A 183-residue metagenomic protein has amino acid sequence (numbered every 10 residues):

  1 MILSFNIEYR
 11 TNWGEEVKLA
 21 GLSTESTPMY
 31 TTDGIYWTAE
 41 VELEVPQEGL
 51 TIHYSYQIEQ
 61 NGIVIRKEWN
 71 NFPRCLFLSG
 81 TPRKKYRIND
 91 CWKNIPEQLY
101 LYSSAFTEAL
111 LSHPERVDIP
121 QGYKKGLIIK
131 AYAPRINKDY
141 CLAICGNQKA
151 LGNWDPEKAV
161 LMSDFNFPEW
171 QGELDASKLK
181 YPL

Functional and structural regions predicted by a protein language model:
M1-T11, N94-I136: Basic K/R-rich, polyanion-interacting modules in nucleoproteins and related proteins
I2, E8-T51, E59-G80, R135-K180: Aromatic-rich carbohydrate-binding modules that target alpha-glucans
Q60-L111: Structured interaction patches on ligand/partner-binding surfaces of diverse proteins
